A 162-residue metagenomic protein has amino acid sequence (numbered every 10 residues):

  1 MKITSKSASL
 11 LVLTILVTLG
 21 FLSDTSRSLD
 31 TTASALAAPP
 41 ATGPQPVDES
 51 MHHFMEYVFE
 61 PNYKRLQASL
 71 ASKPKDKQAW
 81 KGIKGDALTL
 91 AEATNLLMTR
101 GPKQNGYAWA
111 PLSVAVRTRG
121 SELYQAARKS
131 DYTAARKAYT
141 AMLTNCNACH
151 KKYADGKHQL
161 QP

Functional and structural regions predicted by a protein language model:
M1-S5: N-terminal secretory signal peptides that target proteins for export/translocation
L10-G20: Bacterial N-terminal signal peptides
L22-D30: Hydrophobic single-pass membrane-insertion segments
D30, S34-P162: Sequence context surrounding c-type heme c attachment/ligation sites in exported
